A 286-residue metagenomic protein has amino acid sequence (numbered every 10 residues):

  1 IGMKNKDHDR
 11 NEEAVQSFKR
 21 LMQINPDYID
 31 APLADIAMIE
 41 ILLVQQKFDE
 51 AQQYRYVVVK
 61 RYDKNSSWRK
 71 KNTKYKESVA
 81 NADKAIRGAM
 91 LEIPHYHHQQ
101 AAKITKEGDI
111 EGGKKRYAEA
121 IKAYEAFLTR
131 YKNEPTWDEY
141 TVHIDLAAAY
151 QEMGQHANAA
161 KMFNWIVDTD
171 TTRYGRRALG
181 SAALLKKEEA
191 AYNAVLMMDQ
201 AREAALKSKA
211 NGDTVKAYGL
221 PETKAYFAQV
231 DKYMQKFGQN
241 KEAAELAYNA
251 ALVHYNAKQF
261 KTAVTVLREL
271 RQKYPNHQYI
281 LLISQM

Functional and structural regions predicted by a protein language model:
I1-M286: Acidic, polar-rich low-complexity tracts and alpha-helical solenoid repeat scaffolds
